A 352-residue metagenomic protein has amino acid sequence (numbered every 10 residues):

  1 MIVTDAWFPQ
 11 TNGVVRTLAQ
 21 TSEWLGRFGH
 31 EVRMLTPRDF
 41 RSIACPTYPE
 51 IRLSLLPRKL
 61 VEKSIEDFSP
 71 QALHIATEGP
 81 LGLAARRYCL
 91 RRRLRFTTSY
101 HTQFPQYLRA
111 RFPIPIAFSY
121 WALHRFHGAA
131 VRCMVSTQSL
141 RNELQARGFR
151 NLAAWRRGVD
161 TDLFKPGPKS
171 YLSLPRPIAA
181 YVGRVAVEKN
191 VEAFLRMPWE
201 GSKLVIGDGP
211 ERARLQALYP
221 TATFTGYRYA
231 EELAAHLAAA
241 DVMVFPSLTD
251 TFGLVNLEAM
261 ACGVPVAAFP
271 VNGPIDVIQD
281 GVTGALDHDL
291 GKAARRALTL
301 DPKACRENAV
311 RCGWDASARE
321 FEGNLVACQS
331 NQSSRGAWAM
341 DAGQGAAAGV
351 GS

Functional and structural regions predicted by a protein language model:
I65, H127, A235-A240, F321: Short alpha-helical donor nucleotide-sugar binding micro-motif in glycosyltransferases
R95-T97, Q106-R125: Nucleotide-sugar donor phosphate/pyrophosphate-binding loop at the beta->alpha transition of glycosyltransferases
Y120-G167: Donor nucleotide-sugar binding/catalytic pocket of nucleotide-sugar-dependent glycosyltransferases
P168-L204: Conserved donor-binding/catalytic core segment of Leloir-type glycosyltransferases
R212-E231: Nucleotide-activated donor-binding/catalytic signature segment of Leloir-type glycosyltransferases, i.e., the conserved
L248: Aromatic "clamp/platform" in nucleotide-sugar-dependent glycosyltransferases that forms part of the donor/acceptor
A261, P265-A268, I278: Short hydrophobic beta-strand element within catalytic cores of glycosyltransferases and related nucleotide-activated
L298-W338: A charged, aromatic-enriched C-terminal amphipathic alpha-helix characteristic of glycosyltransferases across folds
